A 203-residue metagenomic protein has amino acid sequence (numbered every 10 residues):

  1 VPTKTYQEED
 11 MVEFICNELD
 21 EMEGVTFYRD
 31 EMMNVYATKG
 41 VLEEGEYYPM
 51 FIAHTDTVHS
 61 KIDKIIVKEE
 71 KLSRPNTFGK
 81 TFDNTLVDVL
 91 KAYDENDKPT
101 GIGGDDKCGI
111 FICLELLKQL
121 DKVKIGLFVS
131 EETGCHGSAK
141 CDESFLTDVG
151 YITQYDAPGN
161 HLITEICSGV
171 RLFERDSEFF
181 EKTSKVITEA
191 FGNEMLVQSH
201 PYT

Functional and structural regions predicted by a protein language model:
T3-E46: A non-catalytic alpha/beta surface segment that caps or lines the substrate-entry region of metallo-dependent hydrolase
Q7-I15, Y47, G137, F145 (+1 more regions): General structural feature for long, well-ordered alpha-helical segments within catalytic domains of soluble enzymes
C16-D20, V67, F111-D121, C141-L146 (+1 more regions): Alpha-helix C-terminal capping segments
E21-R29, E69, A190-V197: Short secondary-structure junctions
V35-T38, E44-Y47, T57-I62, G134-H136: Short active-site-adjacent helix-start/loop capping segments
E46-K122, V149: Active-site metal-coordination/substrate-binding segment of hydrolases, especially metallo-dependent peptidases
D97-F173, P201-T203: Acidic/histidine-rich catalytic neighborhood of metal-dependent amide-processing enzymes
I163-T203: Active-site-adjacent substrate-binding region of metalloamidase/peptidase-like peptide-processing proteins
